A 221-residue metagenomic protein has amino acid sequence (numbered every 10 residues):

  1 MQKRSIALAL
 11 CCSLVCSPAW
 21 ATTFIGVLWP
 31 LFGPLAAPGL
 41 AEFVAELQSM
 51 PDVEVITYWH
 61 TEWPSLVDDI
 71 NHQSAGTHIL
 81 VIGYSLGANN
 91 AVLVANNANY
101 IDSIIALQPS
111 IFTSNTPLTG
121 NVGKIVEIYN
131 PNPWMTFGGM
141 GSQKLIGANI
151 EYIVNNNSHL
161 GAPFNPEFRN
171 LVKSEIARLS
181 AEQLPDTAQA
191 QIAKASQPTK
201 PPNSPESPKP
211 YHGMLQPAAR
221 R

Functional and structural regions predicted by a protein language model:
M1-A7: Bacterial N-terminal signal peptides that target proteins for export
A9-C16: Bacterial N-terminal signal peptides
S17-A21: Sec/Tat signal peptide C-region and signal peptidase I cleavage site
T22-G76, N157-L160, A190: Active-site catalytic motif of lipid deacylating hydrolases and related acyltransferases
T23-G26, L47, E54, S65-S142: Serine-dependent carboxylesterase/thioesterase catalytic core of lipase-like alpha/beta-hydrolase/SGNH enzymes
F32-L40, W59, Y84, A88 (+3 more regions): Solvent-exposed, acidic/flexible segments
A41, A45, V92, N170 (+1 more regions): Solvent-exposed, polar/charged alpha-helical surfaces in well-ordered, non-transmembrane soluble domains, broadly
P117-R221: C-terminal catalytic-base region of ester-bond hydrolases, centering on the histidine of the charge-relay
